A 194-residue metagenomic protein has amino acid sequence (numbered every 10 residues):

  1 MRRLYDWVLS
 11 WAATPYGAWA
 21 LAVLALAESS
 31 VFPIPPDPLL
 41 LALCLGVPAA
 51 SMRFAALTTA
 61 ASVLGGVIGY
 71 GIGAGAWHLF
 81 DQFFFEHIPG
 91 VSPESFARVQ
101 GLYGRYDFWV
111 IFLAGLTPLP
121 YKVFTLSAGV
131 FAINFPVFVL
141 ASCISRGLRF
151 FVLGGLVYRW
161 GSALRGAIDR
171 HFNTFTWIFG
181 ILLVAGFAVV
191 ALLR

Functional and structural regions predicted by a protein language model:
R2-R3: Selected transmembrane alpha-helices and immediately adjacent juxtamembrane segments of polytopic inner-membrane
D6-T59, G101-D169, T176, G180-G186 (+1 more regions): Hydrophobic alpha-helical membrane segments of integral membrane proteins
W11, L79-S95, G161-T174: Membrane interface segments of multi-pass transport proteins and intramembrane proteases
M52-A97, G101, R105: Membrane helix-loop-helix hairpins that form the core translocation module of multi-pass transporters
G75, V189-R194: Juxtamembrane and boundary regions of transmembrane helices in multi-pass small-molecule transporters and channels
